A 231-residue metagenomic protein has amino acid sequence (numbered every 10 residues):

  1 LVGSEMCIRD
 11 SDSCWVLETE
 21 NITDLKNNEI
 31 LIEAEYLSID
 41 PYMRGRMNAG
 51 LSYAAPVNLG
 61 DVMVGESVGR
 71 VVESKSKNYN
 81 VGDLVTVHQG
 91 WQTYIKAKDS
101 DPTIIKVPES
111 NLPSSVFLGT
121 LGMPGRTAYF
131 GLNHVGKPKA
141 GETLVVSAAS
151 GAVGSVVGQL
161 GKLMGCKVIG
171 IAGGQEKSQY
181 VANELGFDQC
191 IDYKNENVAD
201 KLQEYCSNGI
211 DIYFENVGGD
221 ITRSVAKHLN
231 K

Functional and structural regions predicted by a protein language model:
L1-C7: Short, small-residue-biased leader/transition segments that mark boundaries at the very start of proteins
V2, N28, N80, K139 (+3 more regions): Structured loop/turn residues at beta-strand edges in well-structured enzyme cores
I8-W15: Extracellular beta-rich ligand/substrate-recognition surface
E20-I39, M47-W91: Glycine-rich beta-strand-centered segment in the early N-terminal region that forms part of a ligand/cofactor-binding
M63-R70, V81-A148: NAD(P)H dinucleotide-binding glycine-rich loop of Rossmann-like/cofactor-binding domains, especially the beta1-alpha1
Y94, V153, D220-T222: Short glycine-rich, flexible loops that bind phosphorylated cofactors or substrates
L118-E196, A226: Mid-domain Rossmann-like dinucleotide-binding core that forms the NAD(H)/NADP(H) cofactor-binding site
L185, Q189-K231: Glycine-rich cofactor phosphate-binding loops and adjacent beta1-alpha1 units of small-molecule cofactor enzyme domains
